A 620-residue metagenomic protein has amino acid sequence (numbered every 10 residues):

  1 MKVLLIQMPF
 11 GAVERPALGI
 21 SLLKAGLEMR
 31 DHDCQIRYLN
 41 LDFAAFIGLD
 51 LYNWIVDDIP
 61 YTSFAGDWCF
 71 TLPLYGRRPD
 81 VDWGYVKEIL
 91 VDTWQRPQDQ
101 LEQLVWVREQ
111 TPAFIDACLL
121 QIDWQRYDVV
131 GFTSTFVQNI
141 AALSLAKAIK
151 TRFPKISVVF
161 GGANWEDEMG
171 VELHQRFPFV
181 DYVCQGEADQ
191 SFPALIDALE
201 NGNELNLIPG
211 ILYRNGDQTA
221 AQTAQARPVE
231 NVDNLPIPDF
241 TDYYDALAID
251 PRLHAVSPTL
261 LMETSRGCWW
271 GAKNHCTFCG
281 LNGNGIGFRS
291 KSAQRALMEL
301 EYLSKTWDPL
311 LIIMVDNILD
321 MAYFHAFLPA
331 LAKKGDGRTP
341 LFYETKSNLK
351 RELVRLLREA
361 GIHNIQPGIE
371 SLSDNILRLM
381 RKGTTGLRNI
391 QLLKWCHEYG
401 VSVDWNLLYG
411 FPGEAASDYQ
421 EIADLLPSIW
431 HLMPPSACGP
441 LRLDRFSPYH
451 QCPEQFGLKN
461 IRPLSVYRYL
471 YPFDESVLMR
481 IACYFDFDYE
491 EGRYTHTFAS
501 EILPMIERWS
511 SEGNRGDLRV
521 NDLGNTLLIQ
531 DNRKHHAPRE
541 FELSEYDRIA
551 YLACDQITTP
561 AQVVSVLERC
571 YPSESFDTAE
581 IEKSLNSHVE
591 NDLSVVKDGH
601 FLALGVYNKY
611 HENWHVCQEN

Functional and structural regions predicted by a protein language model:
K2, F10-F43, W94, Q103-P228: Glycine-rich beta-alpha loop elements in corrinoid/cobalamin-binding modules across cobalamin-dependent enzymes
V3-M8, V129, K155-V159, A293-D404 (+4 more regions): Conserved SAM/AdoMet-binding glycine-rich loop
L5, E14, K24, C34-R37 (+5 more regions): C-terminal accessory regions of radical SAM enzymes
A255-S292: Canonical Radical SAM [4Fe-4S] cluster-binding loop centered on the CxxxCxxC motif and its immediate flanking residues
L552-Q562: Short capping segments at the starts of secondary-structure elements
A561-T578: Short helix-coil junctions and helix-kink-helix linkers
N586-G599: A short, conserved structural fragment
H600-N620: Short, amphipathic alpha-helical interaction segments positioned at domain boundaries
